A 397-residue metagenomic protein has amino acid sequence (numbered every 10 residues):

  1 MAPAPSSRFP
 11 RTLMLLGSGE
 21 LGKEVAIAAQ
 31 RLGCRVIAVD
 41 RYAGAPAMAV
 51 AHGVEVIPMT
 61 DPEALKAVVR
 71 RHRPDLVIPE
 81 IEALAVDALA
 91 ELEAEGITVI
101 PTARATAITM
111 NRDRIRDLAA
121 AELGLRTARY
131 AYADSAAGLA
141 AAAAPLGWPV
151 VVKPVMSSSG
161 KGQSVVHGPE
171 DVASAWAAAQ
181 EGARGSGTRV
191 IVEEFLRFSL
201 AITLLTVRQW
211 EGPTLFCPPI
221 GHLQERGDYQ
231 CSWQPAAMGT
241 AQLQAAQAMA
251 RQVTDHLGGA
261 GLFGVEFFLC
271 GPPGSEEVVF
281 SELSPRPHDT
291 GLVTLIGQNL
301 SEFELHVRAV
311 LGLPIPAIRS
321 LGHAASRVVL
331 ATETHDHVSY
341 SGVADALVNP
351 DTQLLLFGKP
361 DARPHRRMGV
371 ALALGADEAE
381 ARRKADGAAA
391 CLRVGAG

Functional and structural regions predicted by a protein language model:
M1-A105, T109-M110, R114, A137: ATP-binding N-terminal substructure of ATP-dependent carboxylate-amine bond-forming enzymes
I108-T203, V207-R226, Q230-V253, A389: Active-site nucleotide/adenylate-binding loops and adjacent lid/helix of ATP-dependent enzymes
V207-Q209, F268-P272, F357: Short beta-strand micro-motifs enriched in acidic
G212-P213, G271-E277: Short, solvent-exposed loop/turn segments that connect beta-strands within catalytic domains and beta-strand-rich
Q244-V265, S284-D336: Active-site "cap" helix and flanking loop/linker of ATP-utilizing ligase/carboxylase catalytic domains
E276-R286: A short beta-strand motif that forms the metal-chelation/ATP-contact edge of phosphoryl-transfer active sites
R308-G397: Peripheral (often C-terminal) accessory segments that flank ATP-dependent C-N-forming ligase machineries
